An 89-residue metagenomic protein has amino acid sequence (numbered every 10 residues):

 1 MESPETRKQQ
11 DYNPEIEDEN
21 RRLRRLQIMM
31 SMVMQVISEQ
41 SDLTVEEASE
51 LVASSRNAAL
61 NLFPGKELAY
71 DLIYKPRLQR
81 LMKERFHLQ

Functional and structural regions predicted by a protein language model:
E2-Q89: Surface-exposed peri-terminal alpha-helical interaction modules
